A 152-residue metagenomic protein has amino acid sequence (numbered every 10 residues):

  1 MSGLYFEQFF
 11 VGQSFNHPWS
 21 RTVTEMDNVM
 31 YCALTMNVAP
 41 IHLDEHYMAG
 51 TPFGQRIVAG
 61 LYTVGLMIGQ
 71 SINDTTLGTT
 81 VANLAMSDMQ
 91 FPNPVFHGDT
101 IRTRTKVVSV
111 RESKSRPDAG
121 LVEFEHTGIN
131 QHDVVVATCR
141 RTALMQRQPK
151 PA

Functional and structural regions predicted by a protein language model:
M1-A85, K150-A152: Hot-dog-fold acyl-thioester-processing enzymes
M1-V11, F91, V95-T100, R104-A152: HotDog/MaoC-like acyl-thioester-processing domains
